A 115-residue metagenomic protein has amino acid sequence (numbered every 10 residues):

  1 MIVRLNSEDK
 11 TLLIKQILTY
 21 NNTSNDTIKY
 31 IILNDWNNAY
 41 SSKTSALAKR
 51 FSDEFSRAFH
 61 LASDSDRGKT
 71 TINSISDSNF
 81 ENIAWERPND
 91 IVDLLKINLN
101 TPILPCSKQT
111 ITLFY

Functional and structural regions predicted by a protein language model:
M1-Y115: Acidic/His-enriched low-complexity segments
